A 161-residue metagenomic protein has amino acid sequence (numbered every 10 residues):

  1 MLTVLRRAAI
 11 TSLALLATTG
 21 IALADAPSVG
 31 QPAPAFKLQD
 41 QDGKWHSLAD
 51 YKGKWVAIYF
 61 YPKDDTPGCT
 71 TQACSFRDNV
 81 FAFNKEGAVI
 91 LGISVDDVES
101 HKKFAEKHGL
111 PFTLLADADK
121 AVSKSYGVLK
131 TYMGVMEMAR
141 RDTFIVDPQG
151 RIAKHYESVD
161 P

Functional and structural regions predicted by a protein language model:
M1-S12: Bacterial N-terminal signal peptides that target proteins for export
A22-A26: Boundary at the C-terminal end of the N-terminal hydrophobic targeting segment
P27, D40-Q41, V146-D147: Short, acidic, Ser/Thr-enriched surface-loop or helix-capping motifs
G30, F36-V56: A short beta-strand-turn-helix
S47-T70, F76: Short active-site neighborhood of thiol/selenol oxidoreductases, capturing the structured segment around
G68-L110, A118-V122: Structural microenvironment flanking redox-active thiols in thiol-disulfide oxidoreductases
L115-P161: Thiol/selenol-based redox catalytic cores and closely related redox-interacting motifs
